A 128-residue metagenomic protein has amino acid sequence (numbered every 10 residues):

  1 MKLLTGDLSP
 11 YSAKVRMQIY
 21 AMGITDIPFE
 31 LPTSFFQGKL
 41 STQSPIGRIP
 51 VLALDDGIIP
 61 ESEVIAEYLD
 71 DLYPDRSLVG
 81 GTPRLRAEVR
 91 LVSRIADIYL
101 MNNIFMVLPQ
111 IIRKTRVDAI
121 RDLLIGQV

Functional and structural regions predicted by a protein language model:
M1-L123: GST-like domain detector, emphasizing the conserved glutathione-binding G-site in the N-terminal thioredoxin-like
G126-V128: Terminal low-complexity/intrinsically disordered segments and their adjoining alpha-helical capping regions in soluble
